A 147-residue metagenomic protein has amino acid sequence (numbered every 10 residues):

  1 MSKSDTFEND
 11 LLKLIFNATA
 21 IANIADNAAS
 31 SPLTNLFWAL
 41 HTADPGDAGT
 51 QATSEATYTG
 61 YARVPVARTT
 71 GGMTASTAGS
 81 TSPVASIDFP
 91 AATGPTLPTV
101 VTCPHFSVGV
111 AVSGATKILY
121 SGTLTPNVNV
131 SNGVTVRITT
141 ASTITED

Functional and structural regions predicted by a protein language model:
M1-P104, V110-D147: Small cysteine-rich, disulfide-bonded extracellular modules of the LU/uPAR three-finger superfamily and closely related
